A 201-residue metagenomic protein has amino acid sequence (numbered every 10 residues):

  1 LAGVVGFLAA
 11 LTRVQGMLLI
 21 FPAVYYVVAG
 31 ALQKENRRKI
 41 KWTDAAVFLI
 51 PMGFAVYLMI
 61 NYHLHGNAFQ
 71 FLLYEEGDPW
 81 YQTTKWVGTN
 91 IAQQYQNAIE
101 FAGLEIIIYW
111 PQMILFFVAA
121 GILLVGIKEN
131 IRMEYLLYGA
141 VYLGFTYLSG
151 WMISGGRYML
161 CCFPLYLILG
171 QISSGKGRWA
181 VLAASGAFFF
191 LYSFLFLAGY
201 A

Functional and structural regions predicted by a protein language model:
L1-A2, V27-W42, L169-A184: Membrane-interface junctions at the ends of membrane-embedded or membrane-associated helices
L8-T12, G16-I122, Y135-G139, Y192-S193: Membrane-lumen/periplasm interface segments of specific transmembrane helices in polyprenyl phosphate-linked
L18, I153-S173: Hydrophobic/aromatic-rich transmembrane helices and adjacent perimembrane loops
V47-P51, S174-A201: Signature aromatic-anchored transmembrane alpha helix within multi-pass, membrane-resident enzymes that catalyze glycan
L58, L137-S154, I168, A187-A201: Transmembrane-helix signature of polytopic, lipid-linked glycan biosynthesis machinery
W110-F117, L160-P164, A183-F190: Small-residue-rich transmembrane alpha-helices that serve as helix-helix interface/gating elements in multipass
G121, G126-S149, Y158: Transmembrane alpha-helix segments characteristic of polytopic inner-membrane glycan-assembly/cell-envelope
